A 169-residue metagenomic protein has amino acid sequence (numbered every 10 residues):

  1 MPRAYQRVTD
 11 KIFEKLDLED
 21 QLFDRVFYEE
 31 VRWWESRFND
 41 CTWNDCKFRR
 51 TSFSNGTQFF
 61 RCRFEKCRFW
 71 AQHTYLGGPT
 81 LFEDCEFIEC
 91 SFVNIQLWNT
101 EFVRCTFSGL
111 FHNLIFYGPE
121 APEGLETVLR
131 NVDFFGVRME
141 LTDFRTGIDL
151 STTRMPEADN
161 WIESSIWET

Functional and structural regions predicted by a protein language model:
M1-W167: Tandem repeat scaffolds
